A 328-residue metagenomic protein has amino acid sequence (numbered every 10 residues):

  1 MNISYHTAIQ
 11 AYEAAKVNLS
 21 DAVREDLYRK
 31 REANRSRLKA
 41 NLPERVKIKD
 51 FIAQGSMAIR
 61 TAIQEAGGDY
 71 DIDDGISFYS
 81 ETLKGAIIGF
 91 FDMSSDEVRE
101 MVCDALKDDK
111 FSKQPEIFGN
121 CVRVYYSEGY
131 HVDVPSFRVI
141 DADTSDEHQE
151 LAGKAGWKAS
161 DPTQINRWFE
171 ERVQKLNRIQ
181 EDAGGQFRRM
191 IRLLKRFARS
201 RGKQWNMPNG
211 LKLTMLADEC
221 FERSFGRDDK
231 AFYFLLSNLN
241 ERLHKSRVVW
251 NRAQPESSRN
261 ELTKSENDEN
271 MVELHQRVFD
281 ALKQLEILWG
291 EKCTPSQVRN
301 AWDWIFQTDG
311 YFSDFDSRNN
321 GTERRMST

Functional and structural regions predicted by a protein language model:
M1-D69, F78-S95: N-terminal regions immediately upstream of nucleotidyltransferase
M1-E13, W250-T328: Terminal (often C-terminal) interaction modules
N18, R189, P208, K212 (+1 more regions): Soluble secreted/lumenal catalytic domains with histidine-centered metal-binding or acid-base catalytic motifs
A22-E25, L38, L42, I59 (+1 more regions): Conserved catalytic core of two-metal-ion nucleotidyltransferases
I63, Y130-R192, R324, T328: Extended, alpha-helix-rich binding/interface surfaces that flank or overlap catalytic cores and mediate recognition
D73: Glycine- and aspartate-rich repeat motifs characteristic of hemolysin/RTX-like Ca2+-binding segments in secreted
D182, Q186-C293: Conserved nucleotidyltransferase catalytic core and NTase-mimicking acidic/glycine-rich helix/loop elements in nucleic
